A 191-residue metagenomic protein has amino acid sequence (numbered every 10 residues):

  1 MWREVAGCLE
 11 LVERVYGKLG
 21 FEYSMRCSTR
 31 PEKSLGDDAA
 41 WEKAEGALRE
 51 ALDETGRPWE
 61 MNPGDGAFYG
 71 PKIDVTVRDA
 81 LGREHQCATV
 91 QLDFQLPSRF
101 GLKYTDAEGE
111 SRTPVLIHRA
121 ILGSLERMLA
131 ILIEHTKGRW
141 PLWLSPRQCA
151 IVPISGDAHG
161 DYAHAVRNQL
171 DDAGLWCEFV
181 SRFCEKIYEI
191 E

Functional and structural regions predicted by a protein language model:
M1-E191: NTP/phosphate- and nucleic-acid-binding module
